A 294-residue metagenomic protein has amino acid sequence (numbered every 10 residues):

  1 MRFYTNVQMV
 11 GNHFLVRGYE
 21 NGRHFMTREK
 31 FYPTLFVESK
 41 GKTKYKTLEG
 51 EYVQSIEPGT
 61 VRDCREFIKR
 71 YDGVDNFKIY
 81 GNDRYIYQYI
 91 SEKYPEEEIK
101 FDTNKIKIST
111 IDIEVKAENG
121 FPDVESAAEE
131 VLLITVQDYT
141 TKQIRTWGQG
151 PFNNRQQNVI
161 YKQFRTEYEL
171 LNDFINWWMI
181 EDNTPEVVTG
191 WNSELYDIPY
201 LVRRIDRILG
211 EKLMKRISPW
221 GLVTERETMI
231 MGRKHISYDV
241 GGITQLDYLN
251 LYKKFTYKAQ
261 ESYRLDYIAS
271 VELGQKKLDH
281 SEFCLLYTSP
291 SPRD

Functional and structural regions predicted by a protein language model:
M1-L251, F255-S289: The two-metal-ion catalytic cores of nucleic-acid processing enzymes
P290-D294: A short, hydrophobic C-terminal helix/tail in secreted or cell-surface proteins
